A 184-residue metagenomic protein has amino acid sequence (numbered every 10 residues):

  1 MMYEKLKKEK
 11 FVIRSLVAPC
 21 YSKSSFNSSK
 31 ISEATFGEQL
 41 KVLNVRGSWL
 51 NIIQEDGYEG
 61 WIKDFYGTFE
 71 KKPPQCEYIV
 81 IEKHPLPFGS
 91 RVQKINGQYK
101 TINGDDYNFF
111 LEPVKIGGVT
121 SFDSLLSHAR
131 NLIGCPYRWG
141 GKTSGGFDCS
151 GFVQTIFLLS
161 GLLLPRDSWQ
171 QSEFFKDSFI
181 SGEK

Functional and structural regions predicted by a protein language model:
M1-F11, S25, S29-K41, R46-S48 (+1 more regions): Boundary regions of SH3-family modules and the immediately adjacent low-complexity/disordered segments in eukaryotic
S25, G140-G141: Conserved short-loop catalytic and cofactor-binding motifs
N27, S144, Q171: Residue-level detector of flexible, active-site-proximal loop/helix-junction positions within diverse enzyme catalytic
A129, G141-S160, L164-D167: Active-site nucleophilic cysteine motif
L163-K184: ...with weaker cross-activation on analogous glycine-rich loops/strands in unrelated enzymes
